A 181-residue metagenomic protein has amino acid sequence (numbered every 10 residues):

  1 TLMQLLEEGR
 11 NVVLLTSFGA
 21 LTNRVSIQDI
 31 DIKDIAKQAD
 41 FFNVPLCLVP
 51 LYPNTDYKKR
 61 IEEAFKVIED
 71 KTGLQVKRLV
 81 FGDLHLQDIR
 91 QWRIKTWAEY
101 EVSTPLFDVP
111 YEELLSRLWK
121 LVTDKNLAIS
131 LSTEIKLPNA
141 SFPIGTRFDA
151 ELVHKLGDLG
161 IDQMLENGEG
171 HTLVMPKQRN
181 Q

Functional and structural regions predicted by a protein language model:
T1-Q181: Nucleotide-activated chemistry modules centered on ATP-dependent adenylation/adenylyltransferase
